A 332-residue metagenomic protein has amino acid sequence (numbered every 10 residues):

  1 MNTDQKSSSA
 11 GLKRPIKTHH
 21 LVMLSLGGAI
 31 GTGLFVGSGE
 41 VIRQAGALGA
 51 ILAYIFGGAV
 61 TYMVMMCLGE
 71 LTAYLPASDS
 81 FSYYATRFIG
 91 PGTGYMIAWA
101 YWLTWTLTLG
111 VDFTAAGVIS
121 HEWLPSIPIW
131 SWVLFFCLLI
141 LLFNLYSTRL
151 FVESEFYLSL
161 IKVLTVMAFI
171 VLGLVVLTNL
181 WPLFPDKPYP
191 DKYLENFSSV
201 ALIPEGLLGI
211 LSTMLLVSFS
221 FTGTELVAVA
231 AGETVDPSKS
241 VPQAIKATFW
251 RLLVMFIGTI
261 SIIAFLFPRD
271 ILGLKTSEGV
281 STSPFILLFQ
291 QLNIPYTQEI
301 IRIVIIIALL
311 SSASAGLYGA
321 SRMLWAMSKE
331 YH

Functional and structural regions predicted by a protein language model:
M1-G39, R43-L48, T61-M66, S78: Membrane-interface "cap" regions at the ends of multi-pass membrane proteins
P15-S25, G90-L103, F135, I203-L215 (+1 more regions): Select transmembrane alpha-helical segments in multipass membrane proteins
T32, V36, W105, L109 (+4 more regions): Hydrophobic alpha-helical transmembrane segments in multi-pass membrane proteins
E40-R43, L52-A53, T61-Y146, L150 (+2 more regions): Hydrophobic transmembrane alpha-helices that form the core helical bundles of multi-pass secondary transporters
G49, L158-I161, L226-A264, M323: Junctions where cytoplasmic loops transition into the N-terminal start of transmembrane alpha-helices in multi-pass
Y83-A85, G90, E122, V200 (+2 more regions): TM-loop-TM module centered on a large, flexible mid-protein loop between adjacent transmembrane helices in multi-pass
P91-W99, P237-T248, H332: Membrane-interface alpha-helices at helix entry/exit sites of multi-pass transporters
G117, S131-D191, T222, I245-L253: Membrane-interface loop-to-helix entry segments
